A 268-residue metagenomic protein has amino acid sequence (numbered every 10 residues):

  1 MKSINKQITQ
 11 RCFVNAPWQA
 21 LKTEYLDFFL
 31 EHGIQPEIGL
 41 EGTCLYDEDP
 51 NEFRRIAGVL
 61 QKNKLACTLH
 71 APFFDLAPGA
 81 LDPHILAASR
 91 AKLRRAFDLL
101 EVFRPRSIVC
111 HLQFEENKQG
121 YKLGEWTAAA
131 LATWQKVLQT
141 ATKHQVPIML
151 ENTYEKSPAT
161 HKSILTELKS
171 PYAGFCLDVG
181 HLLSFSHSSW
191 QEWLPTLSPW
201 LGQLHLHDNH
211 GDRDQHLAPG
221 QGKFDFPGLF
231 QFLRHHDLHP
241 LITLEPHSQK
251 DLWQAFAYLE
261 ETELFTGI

Functional and structural regions predicted by a protein language model:
M1-R95, G267-I268: N-terminal pre-domain/capping segments
K2-Q7, R11, T23-F28, G79 (+3 more regions): Histidine-acidic metal/acid-base catalytic patches
Q10-A16, P36-I38, C67-H70, I108-C110 (+4 more regions): Hydrophobic faces of well-ordered beta-strands that scaffold small-molecule active sites in alpha/beta enzyme cores
F13-A16, W126, E151-T153, H181-S184 (+1 more regions): Short, flexible loop segments at the rims of nucleotide/cofactor-binding pockets, characterized by
N15-Q19, G39-T43, P72-F74, Q113-E115 (+4 more regions): Active-site beta-loop-alpha junctions enriched in small/polar residues
E24-G33, E48-T68, A96-R104, Q139-K143 (+3 more regions): Acidic (Asp/Glu)-rich catalytic clusters
P50-R55, I85-L93, L123-W134, H187-T196 (+1 more regions): Charged helix-capping and loop-helix junction motifs
G79-G174: Active-site acidic/histidine proton-transfer and metal-coordination neighborhood in alpha/beta enzyme cores
